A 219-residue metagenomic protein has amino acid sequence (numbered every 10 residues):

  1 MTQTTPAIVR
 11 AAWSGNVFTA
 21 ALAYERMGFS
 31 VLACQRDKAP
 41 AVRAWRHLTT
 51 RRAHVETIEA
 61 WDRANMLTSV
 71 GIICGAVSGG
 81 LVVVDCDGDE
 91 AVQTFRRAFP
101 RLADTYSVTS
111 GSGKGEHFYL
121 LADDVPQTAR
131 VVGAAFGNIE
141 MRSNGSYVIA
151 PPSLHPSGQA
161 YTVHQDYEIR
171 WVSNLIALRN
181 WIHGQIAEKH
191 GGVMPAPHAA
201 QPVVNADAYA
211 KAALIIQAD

Functional and structural regions predicted by a protein language model:
M1-A206: Conserved phosphate/metal-binding and DNA-contacting active-site motifs used in DNA phosphodiester-bond processing
V204-D219: Short, intrinsically disordered, charge-balanced linker/junction segments flanking boundaries in proteins
